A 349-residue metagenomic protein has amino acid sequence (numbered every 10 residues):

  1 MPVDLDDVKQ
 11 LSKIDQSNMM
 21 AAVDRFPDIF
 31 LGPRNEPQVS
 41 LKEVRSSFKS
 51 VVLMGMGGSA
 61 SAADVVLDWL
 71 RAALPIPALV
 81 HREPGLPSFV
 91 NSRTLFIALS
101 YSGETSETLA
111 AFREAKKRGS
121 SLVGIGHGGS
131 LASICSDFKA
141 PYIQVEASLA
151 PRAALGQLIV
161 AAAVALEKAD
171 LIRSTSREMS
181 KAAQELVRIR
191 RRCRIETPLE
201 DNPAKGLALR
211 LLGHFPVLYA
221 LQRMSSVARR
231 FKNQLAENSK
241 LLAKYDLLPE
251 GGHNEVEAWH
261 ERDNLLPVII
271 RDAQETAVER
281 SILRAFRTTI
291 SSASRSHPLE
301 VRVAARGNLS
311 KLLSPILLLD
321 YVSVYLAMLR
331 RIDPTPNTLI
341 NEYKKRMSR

Functional and structural regions predicted by a protein language model:
V3-I29: Generic N-terminal amphipathic, Lys/Arg-enriched alpha-helix
D15-R25, R34-L41, S46-K49, E167-L265 (+1 more regions): Active-site phosphate/pyrophosphate-binding segments
F30, A162, V322: A residue-level signal for conserved active-site and pocket-lining positions in enzyme catalytic cores
R45-R191, L209, D272-R280, R284-H297: Glycine-rich phosphate-binding loops that contact phosphosugars or nucleotide phosphates
V80-E83, L241-G252, S296-R306: A generic structural motif
E257-T338: C-terminal active-site/capping subdomain that shapes the small-molecule cofactor and substrate pocket of enzyme
D333-R349: Short, small/acidic-rich helices and loops at N termini and domain boundaries of DNA replication/processing enzymes
